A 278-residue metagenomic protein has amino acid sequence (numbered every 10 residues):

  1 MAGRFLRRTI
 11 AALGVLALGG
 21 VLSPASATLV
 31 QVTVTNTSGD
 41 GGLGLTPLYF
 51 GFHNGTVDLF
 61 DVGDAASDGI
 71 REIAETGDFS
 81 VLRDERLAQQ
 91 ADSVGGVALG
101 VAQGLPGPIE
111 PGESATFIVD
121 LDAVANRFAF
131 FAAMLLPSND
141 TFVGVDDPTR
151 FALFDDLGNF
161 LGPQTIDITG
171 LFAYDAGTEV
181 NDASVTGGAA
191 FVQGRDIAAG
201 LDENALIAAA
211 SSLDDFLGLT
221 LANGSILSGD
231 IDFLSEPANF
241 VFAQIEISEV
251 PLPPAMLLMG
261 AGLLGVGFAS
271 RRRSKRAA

Functional and structural regions predicted by a protein language model:
A2-A12: Bacterial N-terminal signal peptides that target proteins for export
A12-G20: Bacterial N-terminal signal peptides
L22-A27: Sec/Tat signal peptide C-region and signal peptidase I cleavage site
T28-T56, T220-S248: A long-range scaffold signal marking pre-active-site subdomains of enzyme folds
L29, T37-G162: Structured domain cores in non-transmembrane regions
G162-I247: Extracellular low-complexity, O-glycosylation-prone Ser/Thr/Pro/Gly-rich "stalks" and linkers flanking catalytic
L252-S270: A short, hydrophobic C-terminal helix/tail in secreted or cell-surface proteins
F268-A278: C-terminal membrane-anchoring or membrane-association module
